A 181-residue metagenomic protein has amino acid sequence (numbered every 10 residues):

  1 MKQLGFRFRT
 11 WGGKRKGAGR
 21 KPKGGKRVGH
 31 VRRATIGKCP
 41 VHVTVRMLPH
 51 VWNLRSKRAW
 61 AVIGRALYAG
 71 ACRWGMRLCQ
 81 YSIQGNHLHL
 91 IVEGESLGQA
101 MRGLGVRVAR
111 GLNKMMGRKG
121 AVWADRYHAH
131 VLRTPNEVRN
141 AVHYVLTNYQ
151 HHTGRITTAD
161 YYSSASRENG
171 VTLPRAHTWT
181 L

Functional and structural regions predicted by a protein language model:
M1-N86, E93-L181: Short Pro-Cys-Gly-centered "Cys-loop" motif that presents a nucleophilic cysteine in a tight turn
